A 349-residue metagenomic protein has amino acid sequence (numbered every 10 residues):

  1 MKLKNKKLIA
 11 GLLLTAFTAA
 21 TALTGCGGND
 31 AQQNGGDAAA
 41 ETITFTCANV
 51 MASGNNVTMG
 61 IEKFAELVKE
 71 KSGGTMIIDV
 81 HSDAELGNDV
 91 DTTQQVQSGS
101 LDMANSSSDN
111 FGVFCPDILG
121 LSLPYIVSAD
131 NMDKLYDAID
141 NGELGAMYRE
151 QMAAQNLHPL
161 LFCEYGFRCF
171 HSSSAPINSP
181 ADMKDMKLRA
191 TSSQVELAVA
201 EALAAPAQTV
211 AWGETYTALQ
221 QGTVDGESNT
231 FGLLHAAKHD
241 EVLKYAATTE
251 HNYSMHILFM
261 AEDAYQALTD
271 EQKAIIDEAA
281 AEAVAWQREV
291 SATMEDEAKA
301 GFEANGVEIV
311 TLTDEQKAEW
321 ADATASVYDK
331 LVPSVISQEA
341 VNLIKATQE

Functional and structural regions predicted by a protein language model:
K2-L12: Bacterial N-terminal signal peptides that target proteins for export
L13-A19: Hydrophobic helical h-region of N-terminal Sec-dependent signal peptides in bacterial secretory/periplasmic proteins
A22-G25: C-terminal motif of bacterial Sec signal peptides marking the signal peptidase cleavage site
G27-K134, E150-E349: N-terminal secretory/targeting leader peptides
Y136-I139: Ser/Thr/Gly-rich flexible loops in soluble cytosolic domains mediating phosphotransfer, phosphorylation
N141-G142, S193: Polar helix-capping/helix-linker motif
